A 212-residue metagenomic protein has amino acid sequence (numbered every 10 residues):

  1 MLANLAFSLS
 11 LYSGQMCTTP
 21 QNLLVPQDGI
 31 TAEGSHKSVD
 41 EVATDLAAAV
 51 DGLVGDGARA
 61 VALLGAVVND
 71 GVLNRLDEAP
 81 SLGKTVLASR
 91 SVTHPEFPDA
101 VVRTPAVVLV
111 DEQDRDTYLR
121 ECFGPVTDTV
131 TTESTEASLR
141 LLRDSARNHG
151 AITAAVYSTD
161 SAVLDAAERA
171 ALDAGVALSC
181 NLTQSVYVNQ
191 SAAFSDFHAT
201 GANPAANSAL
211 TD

Functional and structural regions predicted by a protein language model:
L2-Q27, T31-S91, P95-V108, E121 (+1 more regions): C-terminal segments
D114, S134-L139, Y157-D165: FAD-dependent oxidoreductase catalytic-site/capping-region signature
D116-L119: Transmembrane helix-loop boundary segments of multi-pass membrane transporters
F123-P125: Conserved small-residue-rich beta-alpha loop and adjacent elements that most often cradle the phosphate/pyrophosphate
D128-S134: Short acidic-hydrophobic, aromatic-tinged amphipathic segments that line or gate anion-handling sites
L142: Hydrophobic "lid"/C-terminal helical patch of Rossmann-like NAD(P)-dependent dehydrogenase/epimerase domains
